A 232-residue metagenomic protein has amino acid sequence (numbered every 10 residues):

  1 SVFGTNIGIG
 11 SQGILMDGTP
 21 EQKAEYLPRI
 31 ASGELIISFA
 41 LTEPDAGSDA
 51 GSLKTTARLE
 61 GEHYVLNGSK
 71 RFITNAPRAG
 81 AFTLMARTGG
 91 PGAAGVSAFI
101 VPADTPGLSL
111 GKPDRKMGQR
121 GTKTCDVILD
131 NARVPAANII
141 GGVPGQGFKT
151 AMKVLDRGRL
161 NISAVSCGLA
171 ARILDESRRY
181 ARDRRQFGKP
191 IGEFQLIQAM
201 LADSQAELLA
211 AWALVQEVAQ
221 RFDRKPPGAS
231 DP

Functional and structural regions predicted by a protein language model:
S1-I36, I73-A81, G92, L160 (+1 more regions): Internal helix-loop-helix
A46, R71-P77, Q119, R157-N161: Glycine-rich phosphate/pyrophosphate-binding beta-alpha loops
T55-R58: A structural signal for short hydrophobic beta-strand segments in well-ordered beta-sheet cores
H63, N67-G111: A short core secondary-structure module
A98, S109-L209: Glycine-rich beta->alpha junctions and the first turn(s) of the following alpha-helix
A202-K225: Active-site pocket-lining segment
A229-P232: Charged, glycine-rich active-site and insertion segments that engage polyanionic ligands
